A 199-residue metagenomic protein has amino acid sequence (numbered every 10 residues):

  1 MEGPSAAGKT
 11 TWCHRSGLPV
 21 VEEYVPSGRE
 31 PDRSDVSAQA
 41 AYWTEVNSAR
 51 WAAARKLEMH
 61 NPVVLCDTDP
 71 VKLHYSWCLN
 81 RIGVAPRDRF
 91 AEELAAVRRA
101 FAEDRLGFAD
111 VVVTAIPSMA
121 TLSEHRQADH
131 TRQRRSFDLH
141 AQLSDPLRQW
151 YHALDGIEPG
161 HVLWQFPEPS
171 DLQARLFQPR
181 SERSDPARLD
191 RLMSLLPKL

Functional and structural regions predicted by a protein language model:
M1: Hydrophobic anchor at the beta1->P-loop junction of P-loop NTPases
P4: P-loop (Walker A) phosphate-binding loop of NTP-binding proteins
G8: Conserved glycine(s) of the Walker
T11-H60: Conserved substrate/cofactor phosphate-moiety recognition/catalytic segment in nucleotide-dependent phosphotransferases
E45-V64, V97-A109: Short amphipathic alpha-helices and their capping/turn segments at secondary-structure boundaries
W51-L94: A basic- and aromatic-enriched beta-loop-alpha substructure that forms the phosphate/nucleotide- and DNA/RNA-contacting
S76-W150: A glycine- and Lys/Arg-enriched "phosphate-lid" helix/loop adjacent to the NTP-binding pocket of small-molecule kinases
Q127-L199: NTP-dependent small-molecule kinase module
